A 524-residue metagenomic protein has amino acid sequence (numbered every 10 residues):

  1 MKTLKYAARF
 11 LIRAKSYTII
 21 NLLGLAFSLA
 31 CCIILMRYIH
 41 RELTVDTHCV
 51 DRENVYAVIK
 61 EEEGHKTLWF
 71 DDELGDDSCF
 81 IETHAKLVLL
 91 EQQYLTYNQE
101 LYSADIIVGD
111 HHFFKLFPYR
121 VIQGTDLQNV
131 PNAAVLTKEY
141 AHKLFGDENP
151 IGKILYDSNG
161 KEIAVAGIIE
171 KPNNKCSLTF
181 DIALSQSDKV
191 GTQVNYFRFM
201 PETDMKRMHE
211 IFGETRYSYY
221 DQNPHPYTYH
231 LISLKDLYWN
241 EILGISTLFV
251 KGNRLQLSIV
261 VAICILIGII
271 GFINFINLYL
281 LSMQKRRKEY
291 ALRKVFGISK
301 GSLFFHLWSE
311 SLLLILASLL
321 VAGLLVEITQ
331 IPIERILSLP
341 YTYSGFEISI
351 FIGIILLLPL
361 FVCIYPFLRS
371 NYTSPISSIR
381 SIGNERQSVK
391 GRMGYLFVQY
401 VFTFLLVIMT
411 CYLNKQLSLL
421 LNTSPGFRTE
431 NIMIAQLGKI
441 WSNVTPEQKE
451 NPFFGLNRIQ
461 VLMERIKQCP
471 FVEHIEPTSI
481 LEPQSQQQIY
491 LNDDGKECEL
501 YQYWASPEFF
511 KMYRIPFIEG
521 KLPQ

Functional and structural regions predicted by a protein language model:
K2-L4, R9-A14, T215-C264, K285 (+2 more regions): Membrane-helix entry/capping segments
L4-I20, G24, G271-L314, Y372-I382: Intracellular coupling helices
A14-E42, R392-Q416, F427: Short, strongly hydrophobic transmembrane alpha-helices
A30, I34, S311-P375, K415: Small-residue-rich transmembrane alpha-helices
L35-Y94, N98, G191-M200, H209-I211 (+3 more regions): Membrane-proximal extracellular/periplasmic loop immediately following the first transmembrane helix
L43-R52, T179-L184, N240-L248, G323-I350 (+3 more regions): Short juxtamembrane loops and helix-capping segments at transmembrane helix boundaries of multi-pass membrane proteins
D110-I122, A134-G252, V461-E464, Q468-Q524: Mid-to-C-terminal secondary-structure elements that act as membrane-proximal/extracytoplasmic interface segments
L257-L278: Selective detector of the "anchor" transmembrane alpha-helix that sits immediately C-terminal
